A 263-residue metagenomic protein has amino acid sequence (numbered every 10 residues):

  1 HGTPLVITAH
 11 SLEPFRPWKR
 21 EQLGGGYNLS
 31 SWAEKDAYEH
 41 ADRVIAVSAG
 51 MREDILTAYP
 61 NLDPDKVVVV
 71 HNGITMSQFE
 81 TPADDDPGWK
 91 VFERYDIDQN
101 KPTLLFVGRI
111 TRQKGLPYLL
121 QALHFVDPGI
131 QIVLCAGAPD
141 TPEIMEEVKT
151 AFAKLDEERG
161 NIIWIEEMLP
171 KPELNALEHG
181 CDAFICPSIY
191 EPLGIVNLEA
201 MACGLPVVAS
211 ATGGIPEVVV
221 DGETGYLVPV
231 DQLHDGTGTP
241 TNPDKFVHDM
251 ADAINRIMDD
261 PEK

Functional and structural regions predicted by a protein language model:
T3-P4, F15-D36, E53-L56: Nucleotide-sugar donor phosphate/pyrophosphate-binding loop at the beta->alpha transition of glycosyltransferases
G50, G73: Carbohydrate-associated surface elements
E80-D96: A short helix/loop element that forms part of the nucleotide-sugar donor recognition site in Leloir-type
K101, L134-A136, M145-M168, P172: Nucleotide-activated donor-binding/catalytic signature segment of Leloir-type glycosyltransferases, i.e., the conserved
P102, F106, T111-F125: A conserved mid-protein helix/loop that constitutes part of the nucleotide-sugar donor-binding site
N175-C181: Short alpha-helical donor nucleotide-sugar binding micro-motif in glycosyltransferases
I189: Aromatic "clamp/platform" in nucleotide-sugar-dependent glycosyltransferases that forms part of the donor/acceptor
P206-A209, V219, Y226-L227: Short hydrophobic beta-strand element within catalytic cores of glycosyltransferases and related nucleotide-activated
